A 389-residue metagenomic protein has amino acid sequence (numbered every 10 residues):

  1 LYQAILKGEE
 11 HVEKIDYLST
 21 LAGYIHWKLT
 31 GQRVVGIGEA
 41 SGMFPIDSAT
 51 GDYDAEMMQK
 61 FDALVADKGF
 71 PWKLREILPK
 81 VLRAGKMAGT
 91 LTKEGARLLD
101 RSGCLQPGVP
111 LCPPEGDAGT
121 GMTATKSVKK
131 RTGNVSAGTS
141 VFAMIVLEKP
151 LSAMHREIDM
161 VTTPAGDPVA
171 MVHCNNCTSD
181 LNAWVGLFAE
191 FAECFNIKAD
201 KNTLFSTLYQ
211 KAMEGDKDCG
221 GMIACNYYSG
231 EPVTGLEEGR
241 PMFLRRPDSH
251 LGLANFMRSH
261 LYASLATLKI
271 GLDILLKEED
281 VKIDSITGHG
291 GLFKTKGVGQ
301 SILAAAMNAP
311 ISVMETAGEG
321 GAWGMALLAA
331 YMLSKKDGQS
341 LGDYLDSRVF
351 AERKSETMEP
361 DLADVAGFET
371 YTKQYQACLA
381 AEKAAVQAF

Functional and structural regions predicted by a protein language model:
Y2-E39, F44-R75, R83-T287, L292-F389: Active-site core segments that coordinate phosphate-bearing ligands/cofactors across diverse enzyme families
K80: N-terminal beta-strand-loop-alpha-helix module at the start of alpha/beta ligand-binding or catalytic domains
